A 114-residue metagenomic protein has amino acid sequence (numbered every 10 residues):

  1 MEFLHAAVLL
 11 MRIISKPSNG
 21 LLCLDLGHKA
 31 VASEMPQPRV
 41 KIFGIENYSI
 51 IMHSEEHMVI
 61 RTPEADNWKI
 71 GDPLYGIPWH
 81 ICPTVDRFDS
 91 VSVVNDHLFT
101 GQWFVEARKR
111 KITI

Functional and structural regions predicted by a protein language model:
M1-I114: Active-site anion/phosphate-binding pocket segments in diverse small-molecule metabolic enzymes
